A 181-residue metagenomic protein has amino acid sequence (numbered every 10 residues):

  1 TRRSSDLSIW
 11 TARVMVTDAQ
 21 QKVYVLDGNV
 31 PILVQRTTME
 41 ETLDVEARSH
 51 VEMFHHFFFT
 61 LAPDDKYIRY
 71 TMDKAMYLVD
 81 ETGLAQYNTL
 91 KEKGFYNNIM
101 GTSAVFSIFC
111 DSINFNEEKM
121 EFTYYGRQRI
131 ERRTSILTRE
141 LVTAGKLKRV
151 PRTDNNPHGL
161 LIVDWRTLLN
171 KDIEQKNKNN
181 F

Functional and structural regions predicted by a protein language model:
T1-S4: Short, small-residue-biased leader/transition segments that mark boundaries at the very start of proteins
L7-L26: Aromatic-capped interface at the extracytoplasmic side of an N-terminal signal-anchor transmembrane helix
M15, M39-E41, V45-A47, N156 (+1 more regions): N-terminal/domain-start segments enriched in small and hydrophobic, helix-friendly residues, covering either
Q20-E40: Short extracytoplasmic/periplasmic juxtamembrane "stem" segments immediately C-terminal to an N-terminal membrane anchor
Y24-V25, V34, F109, T123-Y125 (+2 more regions): Soluble periplasmic/extracytoplasmic beta-strand elements of cell-envelope proteins
M39-F106: Core segments of small alpha/beta cavity-forming domains
T102-I136: Surface-exposed, charged secondary-structure patches
Q128-I130, T134-F181: Amphipathic alpha-helical dimerization/oligomerization modules
